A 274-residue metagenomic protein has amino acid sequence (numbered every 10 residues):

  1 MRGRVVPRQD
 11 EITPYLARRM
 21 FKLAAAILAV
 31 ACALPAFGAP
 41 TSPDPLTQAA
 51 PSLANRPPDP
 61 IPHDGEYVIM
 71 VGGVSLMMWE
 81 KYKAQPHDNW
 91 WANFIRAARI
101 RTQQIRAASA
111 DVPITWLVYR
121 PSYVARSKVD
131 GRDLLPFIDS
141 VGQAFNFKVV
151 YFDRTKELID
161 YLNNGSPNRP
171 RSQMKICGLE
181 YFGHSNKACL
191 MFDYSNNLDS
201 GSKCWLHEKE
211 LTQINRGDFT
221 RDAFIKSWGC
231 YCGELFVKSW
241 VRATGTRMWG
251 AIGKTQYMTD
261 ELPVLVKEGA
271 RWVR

Functional and structural regions predicted by a protein language model:
M1-A17: N-terminal secretory signal peptides that target proteins for export/translocation
M20-K22: N-terminal export leaders
A24-A33: Bacterial N-terminal signal peptides
A36-G38: Boundary at the C-terminal end of the N-terminal hydrophobic targeting segment
L46-Y161: A domain-level signal for caspase-like cysteine endopeptidase catalytic cores and their zymogen-processing architecture
Y161-R169: Short amphipathic alpha-helix with an adjacent loop that forms part of the alpha/beta core around
R169, M174-D260: Catalytic cores of nucleophile-dependent amide-cleaving enzymes
Y257-V266, R274: Short, charged, surface-exposed secondary-structure boundary motifs
